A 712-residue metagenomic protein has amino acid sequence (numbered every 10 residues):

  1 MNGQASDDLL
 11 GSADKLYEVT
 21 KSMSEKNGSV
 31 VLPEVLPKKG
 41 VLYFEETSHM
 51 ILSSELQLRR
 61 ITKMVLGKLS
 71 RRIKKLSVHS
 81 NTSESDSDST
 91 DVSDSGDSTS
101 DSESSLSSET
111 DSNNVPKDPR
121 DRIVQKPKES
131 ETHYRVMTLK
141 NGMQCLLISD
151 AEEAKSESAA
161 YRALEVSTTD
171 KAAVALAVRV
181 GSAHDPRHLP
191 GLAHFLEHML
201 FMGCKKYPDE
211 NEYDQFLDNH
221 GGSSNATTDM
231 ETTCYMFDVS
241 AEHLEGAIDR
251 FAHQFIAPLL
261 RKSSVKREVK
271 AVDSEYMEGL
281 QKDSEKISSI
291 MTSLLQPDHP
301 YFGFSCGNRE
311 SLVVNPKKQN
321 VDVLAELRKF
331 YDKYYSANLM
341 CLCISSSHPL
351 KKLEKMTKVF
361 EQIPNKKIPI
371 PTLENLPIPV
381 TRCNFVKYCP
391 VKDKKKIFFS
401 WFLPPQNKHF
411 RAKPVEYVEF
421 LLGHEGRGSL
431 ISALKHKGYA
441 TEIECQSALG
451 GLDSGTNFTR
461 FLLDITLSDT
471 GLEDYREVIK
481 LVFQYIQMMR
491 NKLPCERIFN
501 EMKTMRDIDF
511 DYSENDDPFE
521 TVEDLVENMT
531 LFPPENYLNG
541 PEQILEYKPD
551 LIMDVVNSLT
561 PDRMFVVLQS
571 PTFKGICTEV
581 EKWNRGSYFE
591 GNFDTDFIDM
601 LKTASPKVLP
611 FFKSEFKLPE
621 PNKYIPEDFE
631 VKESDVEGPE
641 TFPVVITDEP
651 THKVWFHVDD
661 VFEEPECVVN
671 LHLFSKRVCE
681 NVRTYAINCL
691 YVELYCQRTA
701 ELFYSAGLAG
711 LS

Functional and structural regions predicted by a protein language model:
M1-T62: Extended, low-complexity intrinsically disordered regulatory tails enriched in acidic residues
V65-E212, D249-F251, K317-K318, R328-Y439 (+3 more regions): His/Glu-rich zincin catalytic helix
T90, D94, S100-V124, A175-V178 (+10 more regions): Acidic/histidine-enriched segments that form metal/cofactor-coordinating and catalytic pocket/exosite environments
S149, L164-T169, G222-T228, S454: Catalytic zinc-binding patch centered on the HExxH motif and its immediate surroundings that defines zinc-dependent
T228-T232, A337, F458, P561 (+1 more regions): Short Gly/Ser/Thr- and Asp/Glu-enriched loop/turn motifs at secondary-structure junctions
S240-H243, S346-L350, T470-G471: Helix N-cap motif at beta-to-alpha junctions
F458-E473: Short His/Asp/Glu-rich catalytic/ion-coordination signatures at enzyme active sites or charged loops
L472-T504, E514, P518-V522, N528-M600 (+1 more regions): Ordered core of a single globular domain
